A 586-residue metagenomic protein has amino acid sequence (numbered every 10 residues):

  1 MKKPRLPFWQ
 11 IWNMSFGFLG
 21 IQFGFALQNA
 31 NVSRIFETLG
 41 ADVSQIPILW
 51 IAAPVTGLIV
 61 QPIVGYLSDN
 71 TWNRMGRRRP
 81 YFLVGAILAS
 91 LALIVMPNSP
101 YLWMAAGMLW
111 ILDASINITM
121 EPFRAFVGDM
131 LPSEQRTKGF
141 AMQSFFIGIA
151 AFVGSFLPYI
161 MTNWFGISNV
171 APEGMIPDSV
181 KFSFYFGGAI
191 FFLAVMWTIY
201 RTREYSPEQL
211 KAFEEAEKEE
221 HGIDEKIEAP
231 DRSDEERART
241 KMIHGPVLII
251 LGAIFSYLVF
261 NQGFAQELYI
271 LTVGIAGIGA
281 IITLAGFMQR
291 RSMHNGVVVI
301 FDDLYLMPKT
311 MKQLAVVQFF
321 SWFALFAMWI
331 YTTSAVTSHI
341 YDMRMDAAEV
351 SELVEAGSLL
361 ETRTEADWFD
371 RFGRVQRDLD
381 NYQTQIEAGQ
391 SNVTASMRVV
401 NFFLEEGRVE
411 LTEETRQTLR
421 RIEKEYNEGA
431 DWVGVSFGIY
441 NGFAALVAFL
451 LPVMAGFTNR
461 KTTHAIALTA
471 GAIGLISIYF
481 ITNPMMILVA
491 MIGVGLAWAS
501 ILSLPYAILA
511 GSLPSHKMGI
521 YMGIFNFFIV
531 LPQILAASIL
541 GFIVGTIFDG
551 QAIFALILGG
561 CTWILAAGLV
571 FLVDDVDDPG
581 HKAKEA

Functional and structural regions predicted by a protein language model:
M1-F8, P100-A105, I118-T119, S133-F326 (+1 more regions): Intracellular loop-helix junctions on the cytosolic face of multi-pass helical membrane proteins
K2-T56, S256-N261, Q313-V317, S321-M345: Helix-loop boundary and gating motifs at the non-cytosolic
V43-S44, S133-Q143, A430, L513-F525: Loop-to-transmembrane helix entry/capping segments in MFS-fold secondary transporters and related SLC/MFSD carriers
I59-M75, L446-N459, V544: Helix-to-loop junctions at the C-terminal end of transmembrane segments in multipass secondary transporters
F82-Y101, T469-T482: C-terminal ends and interior cores of transmembrane alpha-helices in multi-pass membrane transporters/permeases
A92-M96, P100-T119, M486-S500: Hydrophobic core of transmembrane alpha-helices in multi-pass small-molecule transporters, especially MFS/SLC-type
I118-L131, S500-P514: Intracellular juxtamembrane helix-capping segments at the cytosolic ends of symmetry-related transmembrane helices
F443, A455, K461-S503: C-terminal transmembrane helical hairpin of 12-TM major facilitator-type secondary transporters
